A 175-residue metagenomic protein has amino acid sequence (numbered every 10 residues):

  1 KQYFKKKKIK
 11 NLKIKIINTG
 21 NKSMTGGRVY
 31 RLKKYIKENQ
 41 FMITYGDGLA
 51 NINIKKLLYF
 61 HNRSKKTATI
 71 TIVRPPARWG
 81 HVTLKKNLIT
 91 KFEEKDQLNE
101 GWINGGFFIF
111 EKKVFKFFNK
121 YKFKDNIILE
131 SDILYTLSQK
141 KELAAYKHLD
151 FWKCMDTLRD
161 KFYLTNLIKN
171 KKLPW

Functional and structural regions predicted by a protein language model:
K1, R78-W79: Short, charged/polar "capping" segments at the starts of alpha-helices and the immediately preceding loops
K1-Y45, K56, T157: Conserved N-terminal catalytic core of the sugar/cofactor nucleotidyltransferase
N11-K13, K65, K140-E142: A generic structural signal for alpha->beta connector loops
I17-T19, T71, Y146-H148: Conserved beta-strand termini and adjacent loop/short-helix elements that scaffold enzyme active sites in alpha/beta
Q40-M42, L49, I54-N62, P75-A77 (+1 more regions): Catalytic-core segments of class I nucleotidyltransferases/pyrophosphorylases that form NMP-activated intermediates
S64-R74: A short, conserved acidic/glycine-rich loop-to-beta-strand motif that forms the donor nucleotide-sugar/metal
H81-L84: Active-site and channel-lining beta-strand-loop segments that bind or position nucleotide-derived/phosphorylated
